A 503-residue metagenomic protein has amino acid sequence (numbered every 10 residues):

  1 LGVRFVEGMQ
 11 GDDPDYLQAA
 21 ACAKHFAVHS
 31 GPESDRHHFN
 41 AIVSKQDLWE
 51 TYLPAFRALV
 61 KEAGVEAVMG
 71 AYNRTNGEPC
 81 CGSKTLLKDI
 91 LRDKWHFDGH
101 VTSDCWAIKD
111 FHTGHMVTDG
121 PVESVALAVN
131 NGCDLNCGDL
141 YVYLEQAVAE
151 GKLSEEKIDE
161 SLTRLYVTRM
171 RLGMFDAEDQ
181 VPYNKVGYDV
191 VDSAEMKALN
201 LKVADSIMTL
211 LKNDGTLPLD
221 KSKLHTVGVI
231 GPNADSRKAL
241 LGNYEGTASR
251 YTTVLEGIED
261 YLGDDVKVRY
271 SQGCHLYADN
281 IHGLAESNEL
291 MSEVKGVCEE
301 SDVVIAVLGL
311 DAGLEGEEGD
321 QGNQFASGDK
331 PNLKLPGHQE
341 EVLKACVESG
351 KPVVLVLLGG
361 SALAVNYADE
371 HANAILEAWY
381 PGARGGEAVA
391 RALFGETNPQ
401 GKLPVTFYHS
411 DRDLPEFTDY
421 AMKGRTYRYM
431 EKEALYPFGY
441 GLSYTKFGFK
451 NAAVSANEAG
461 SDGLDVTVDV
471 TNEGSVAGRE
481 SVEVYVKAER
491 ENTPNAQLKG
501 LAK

Functional and structural regions predicted by a protein language model:
L1-K503: Glycoside hydrolase catalytic-domain context in secreted enzymes
